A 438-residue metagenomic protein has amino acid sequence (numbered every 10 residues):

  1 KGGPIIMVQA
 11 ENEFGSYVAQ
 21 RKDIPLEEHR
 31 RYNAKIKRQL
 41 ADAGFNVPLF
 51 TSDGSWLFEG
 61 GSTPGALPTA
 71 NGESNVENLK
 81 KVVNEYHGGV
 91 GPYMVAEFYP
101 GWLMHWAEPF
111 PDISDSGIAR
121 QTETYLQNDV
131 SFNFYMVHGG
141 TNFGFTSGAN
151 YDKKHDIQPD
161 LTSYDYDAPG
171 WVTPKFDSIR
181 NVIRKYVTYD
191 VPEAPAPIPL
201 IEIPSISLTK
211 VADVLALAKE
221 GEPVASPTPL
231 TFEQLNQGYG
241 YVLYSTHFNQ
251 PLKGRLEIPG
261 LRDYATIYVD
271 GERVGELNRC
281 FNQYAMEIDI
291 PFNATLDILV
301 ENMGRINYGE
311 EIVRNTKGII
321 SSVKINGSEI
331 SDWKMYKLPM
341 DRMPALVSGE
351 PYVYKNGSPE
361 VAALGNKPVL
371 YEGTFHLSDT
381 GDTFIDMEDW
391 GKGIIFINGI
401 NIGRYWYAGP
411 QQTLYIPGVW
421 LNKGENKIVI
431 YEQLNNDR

Functional and structural regions predicted by a protein language model:
K1-P4, Q9, G15-S16, Q20-D23 (+5 more regions): Carbohydrate-binding surfaces of carbohydrate-active enzymes
L26-T124: Noncatalytic carbohydrate-binding groove/subsite architecture in carbohydrate-active enzymes
G238-H247, G365-S378, Q412-L414: Short beta-strands within extracellular/lumenal beta-sheet-rich domains
G254-Y268, L296, F375-N398, Y405-W406 (+1 more regions): Aromatic-lined ligand-binding clefts that engage carbohydrates, nucleic acids, or primary amines
R273, L277-Q283, G403-L414: Aromatic-rich membrane-interfacial microdomains
D289-F292, V419-K423: Surface-exposed, short loops/turns at beta-strand junctions within beta-sandwich domains
I298-G304, V429-D437: Short beta-strand-plus-loop segments that form exposed binding edges in beta-rich domains
S358-A363, T383-F384, R404: Intrinsic, low-complexity N-terminal interaction/targeting segments
